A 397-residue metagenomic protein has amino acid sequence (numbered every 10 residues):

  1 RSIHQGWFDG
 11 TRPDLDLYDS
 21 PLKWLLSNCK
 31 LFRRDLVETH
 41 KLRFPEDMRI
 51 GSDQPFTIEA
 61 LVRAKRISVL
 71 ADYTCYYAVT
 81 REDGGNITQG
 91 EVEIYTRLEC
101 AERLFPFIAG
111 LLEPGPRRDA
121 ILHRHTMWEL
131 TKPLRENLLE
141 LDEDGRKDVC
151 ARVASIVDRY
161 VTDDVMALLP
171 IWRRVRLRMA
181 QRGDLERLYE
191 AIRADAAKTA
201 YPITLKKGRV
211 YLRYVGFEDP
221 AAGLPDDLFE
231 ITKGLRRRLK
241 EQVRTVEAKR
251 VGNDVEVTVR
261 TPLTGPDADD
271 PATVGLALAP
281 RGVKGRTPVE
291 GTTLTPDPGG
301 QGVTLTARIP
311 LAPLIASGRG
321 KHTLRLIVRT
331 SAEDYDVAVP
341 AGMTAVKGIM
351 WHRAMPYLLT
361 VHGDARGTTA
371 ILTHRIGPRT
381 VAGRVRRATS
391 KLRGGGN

Functional and structural regions predicted by a protein language model:
R1-G110, K132-L138: Donor-binding/catalytic cores of nucleotide-activated saccharide and glycerol-phosphate transferases/polymerases
R43, A120-E129, L185-E190: A broadly tuned preference for mixed-charge, low-complexity surface segments
Y95, I121, V246-K249: Short, solvent-exposed segments of well-ordered alpha helices
L111-R117: Inter-helical turn/loop segments and adjacent helix faces that build the functional surface of alpha-helical bundle
R117-L141: P-loop NTPase catalytic cores that bind/hydrolyze ATP
E136-N397: Basic, ligand-binding patches in group-transfer machinery, especially extracytoplasmic/periplasmic segments
